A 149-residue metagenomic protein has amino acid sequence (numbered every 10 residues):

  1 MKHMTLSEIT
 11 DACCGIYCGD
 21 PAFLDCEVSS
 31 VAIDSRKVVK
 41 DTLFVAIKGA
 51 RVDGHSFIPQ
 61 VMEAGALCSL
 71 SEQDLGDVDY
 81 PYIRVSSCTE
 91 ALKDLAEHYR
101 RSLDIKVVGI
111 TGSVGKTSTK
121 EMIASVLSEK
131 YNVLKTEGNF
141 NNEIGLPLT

Functional and structural regions predicted by a protein language model:
M1-D94: N-terminal leader/targeting and accessory segments in enzymes
T10, A91-T149: Phosphate-binding loop of NTP-binding sites
